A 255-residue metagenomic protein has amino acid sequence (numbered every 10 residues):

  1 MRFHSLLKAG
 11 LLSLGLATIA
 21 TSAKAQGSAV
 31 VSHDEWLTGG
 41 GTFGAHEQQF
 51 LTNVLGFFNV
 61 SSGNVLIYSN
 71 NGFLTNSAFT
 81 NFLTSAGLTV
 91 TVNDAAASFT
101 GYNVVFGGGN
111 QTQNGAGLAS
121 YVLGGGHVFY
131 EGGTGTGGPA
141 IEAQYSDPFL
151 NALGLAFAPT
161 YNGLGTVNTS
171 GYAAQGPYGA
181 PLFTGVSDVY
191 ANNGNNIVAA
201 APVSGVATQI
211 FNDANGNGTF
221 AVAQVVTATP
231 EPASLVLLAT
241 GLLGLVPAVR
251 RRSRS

Functional and structural regions predicted by a protein language model:
M1-H4, R254-S255: N-terminal secretory signal peptides that target proteins for export/translocation
F3, L7-G10, L14-S28, F220-L243: Short, threonine-centered small-residue motifs that mark membrane-proximal processing/anchoring sites and TM-junction
Q26, Y68-S77, L83, G133-T227: An acidic, glycine-rich "communication" segment
G27-T38, Q48-N70, A95-Q144, L150: Short alpha-beta junction capping motif
T42-F43, L83-L88, V104-G108: Short, flexible loop segments at the rims of nucleotide/cofactor-binding pockets, characterized by
G44-Q48, F73-L74: Glycine- and acidic-residue-enriched helix-capping/strand-helix junction motifs
F82-F99: A short, well-structured beta->alpha microelement
V246-S255: C-terminal membrane-anchoring or membrane-association module
